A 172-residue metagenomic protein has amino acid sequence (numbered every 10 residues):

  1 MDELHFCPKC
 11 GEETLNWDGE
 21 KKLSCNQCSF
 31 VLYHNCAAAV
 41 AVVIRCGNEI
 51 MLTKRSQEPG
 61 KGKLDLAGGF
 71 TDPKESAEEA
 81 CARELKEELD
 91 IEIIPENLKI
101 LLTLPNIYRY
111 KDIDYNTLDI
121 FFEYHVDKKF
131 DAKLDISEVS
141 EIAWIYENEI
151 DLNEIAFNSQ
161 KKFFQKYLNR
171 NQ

Functional and structural regions predicted by a protein language model:
M1-A41: Acidic, metal-coordinating catalytic segment for phosphate/diphosphate chemistry, firing primarily on the Nudix
W17, E92-L102: A short coil-to-beta-strand element that immediately follows conserved catalytic motifs
H34-C36, D112-L118, L134-V139: A generic structural micro-feature
I44-R45, L52, Y124, W144: Conserved hydrophobic "DFG−1" position in protein kinase catalytic cores
R45-E87: Conserved Nudix-box catalytic region and its N-terminal flanking loop in Nudix hydrolases and closely related
A67-D72, F121-E123, I155, S159-L168: A short Gly-Trp-Pro
L102-D131: Active-site-adjacent beta-strand/loop module that shapes the phosphate/pyrophosphate-binding cleft
K133-F164: NUDIX/MutT-family hydrolases
